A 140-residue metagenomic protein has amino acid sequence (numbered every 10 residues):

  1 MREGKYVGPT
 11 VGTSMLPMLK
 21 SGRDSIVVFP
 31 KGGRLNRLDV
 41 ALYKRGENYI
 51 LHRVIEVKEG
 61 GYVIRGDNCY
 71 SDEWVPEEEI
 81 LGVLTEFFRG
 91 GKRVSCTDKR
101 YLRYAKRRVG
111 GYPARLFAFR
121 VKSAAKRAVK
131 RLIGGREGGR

Functional and structural regions predicted by a protein language model:
M1-R140: Extended hydrophobic leader/signal-anchor segments used for secretion and membrane insertion
